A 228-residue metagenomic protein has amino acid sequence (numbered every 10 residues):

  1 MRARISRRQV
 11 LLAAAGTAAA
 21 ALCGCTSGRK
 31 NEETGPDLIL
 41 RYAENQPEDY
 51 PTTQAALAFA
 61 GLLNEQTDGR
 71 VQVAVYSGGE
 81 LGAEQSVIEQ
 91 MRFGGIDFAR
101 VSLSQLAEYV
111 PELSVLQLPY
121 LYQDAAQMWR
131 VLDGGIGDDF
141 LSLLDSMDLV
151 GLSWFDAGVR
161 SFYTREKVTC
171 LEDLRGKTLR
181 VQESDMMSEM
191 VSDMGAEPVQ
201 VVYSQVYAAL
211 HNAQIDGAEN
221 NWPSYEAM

Functional and structural regions predicted by a protein language model:
M1-I39: Short, low-complexity disordered leader/linker segments with a strong preference for bacterial N-terminal type II
P36-P51, V71-V75, K177-R180: Short, well-ordered beta-strand elements
R41-A58, G78-A83, Y225: Extracytoplasmic "Venus flytrap"
E44, V75-S77, S102, V202: Residue-level recognition of beta-strand->loop/alpha-helix junctions
D49-A74, D185, E189: Short, polar/charged alpha-helical segment
G61, R92, D97, S102-V199 (+1 more regions): Contiguous mixed-secondary-structure segments that line small-molecule binding/active-site clefts of soluble domains
E84-I88, V206-A209: Short, hydrophobic alpha-helical packing/hinge segments within bilobed ligand-binding/sensory domains
M186-S188, E197-M228: Pocket-lining segment of extracytoplasmic ligand-binding domains
